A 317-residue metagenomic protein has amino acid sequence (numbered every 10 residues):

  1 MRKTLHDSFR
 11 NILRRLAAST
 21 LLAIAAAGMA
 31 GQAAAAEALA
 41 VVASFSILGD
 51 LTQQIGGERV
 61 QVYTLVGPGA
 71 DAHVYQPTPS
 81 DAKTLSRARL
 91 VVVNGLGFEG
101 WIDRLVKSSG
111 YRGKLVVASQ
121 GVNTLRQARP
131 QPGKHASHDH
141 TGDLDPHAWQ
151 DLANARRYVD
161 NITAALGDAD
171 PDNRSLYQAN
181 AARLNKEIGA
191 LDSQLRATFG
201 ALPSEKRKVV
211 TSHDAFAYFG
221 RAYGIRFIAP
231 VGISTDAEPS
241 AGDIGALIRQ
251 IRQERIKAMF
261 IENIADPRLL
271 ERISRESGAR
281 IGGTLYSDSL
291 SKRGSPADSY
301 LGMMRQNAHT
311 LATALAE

Functional and structural regions predicted by a protein language model:
M1-I12: N-terminal secretory signal peptides that target proteins for export/translocation
R2, A35-E317: Extracytoplasmic metal-acquisition and chelation regions
N11, R15-G28: Bacterial N-terminal signal peptides
M29-A35: Sec/Tat signal peptide C-region and signal peptidase I cleavage site
